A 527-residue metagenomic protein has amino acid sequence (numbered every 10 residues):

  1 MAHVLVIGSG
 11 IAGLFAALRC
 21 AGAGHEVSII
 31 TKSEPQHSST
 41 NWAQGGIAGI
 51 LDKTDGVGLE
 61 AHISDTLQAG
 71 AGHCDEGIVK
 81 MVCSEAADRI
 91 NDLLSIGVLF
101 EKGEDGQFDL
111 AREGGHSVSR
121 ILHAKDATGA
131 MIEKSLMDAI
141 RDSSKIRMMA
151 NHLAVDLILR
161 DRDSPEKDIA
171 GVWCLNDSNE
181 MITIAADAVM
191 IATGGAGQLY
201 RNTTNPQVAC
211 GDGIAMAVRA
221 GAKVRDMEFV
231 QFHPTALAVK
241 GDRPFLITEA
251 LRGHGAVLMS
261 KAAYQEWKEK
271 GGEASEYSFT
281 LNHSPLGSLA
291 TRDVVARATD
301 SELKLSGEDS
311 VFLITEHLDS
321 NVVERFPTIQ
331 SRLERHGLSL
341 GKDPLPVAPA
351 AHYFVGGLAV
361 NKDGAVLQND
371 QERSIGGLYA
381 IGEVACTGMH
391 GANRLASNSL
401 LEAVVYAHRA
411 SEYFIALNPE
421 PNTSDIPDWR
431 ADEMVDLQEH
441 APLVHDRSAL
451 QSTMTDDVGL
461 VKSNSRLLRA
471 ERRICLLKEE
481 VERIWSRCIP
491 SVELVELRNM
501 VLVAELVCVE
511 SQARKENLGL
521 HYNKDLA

Functional and structural regions predicted by a protein language model:
M1-A2, A23, E34-P35, A43 (+10 more regions): Glycine- and aromatic-enriched mobile tails/lids
V4-I29: N-terminal Rossmann-like FAD-binding beta1-loop-alpha1 element of flavoenzymes
L5-I7, I184-T193: Short hydrophobic core segments
S33-D65, A71, Q231, D242-F245: Conserved N-terminal glycine-rich FAD pyrophosphate-binding loop of Rossmann-like flavoproteins
C74-A87, R120-D138, M149, T203-G211 (+3 more regions): Short beta-strand to alpha-helix junction loop
L94-E180, A192, A236-V239: Conserved redox-cofactor binding core of oxidoreductases
D156-T183, S339-M389: FAD-site-proximal beta/loop scaffold in flavoenzymes
M216, A222-P346, V404, Y413-I415 (+1 more regions): An anion/pyrophosphate-binding glycine-rich loop and adjacent beta-alpha core in soluble alpha-beta enzymes
